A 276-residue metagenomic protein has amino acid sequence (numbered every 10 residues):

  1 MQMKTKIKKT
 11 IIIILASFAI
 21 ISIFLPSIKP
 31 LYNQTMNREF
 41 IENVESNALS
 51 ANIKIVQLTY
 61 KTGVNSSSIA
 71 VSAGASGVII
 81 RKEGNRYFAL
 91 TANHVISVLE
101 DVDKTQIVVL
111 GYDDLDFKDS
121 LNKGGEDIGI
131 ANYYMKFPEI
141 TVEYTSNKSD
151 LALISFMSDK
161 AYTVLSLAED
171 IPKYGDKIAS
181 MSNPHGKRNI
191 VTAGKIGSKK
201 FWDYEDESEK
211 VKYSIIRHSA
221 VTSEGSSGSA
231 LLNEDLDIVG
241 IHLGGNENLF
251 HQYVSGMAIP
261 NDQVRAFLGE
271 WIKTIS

Functional and structural regions predicted by a protein language model:
M1-N65, V71-S72, I272-S276: N-terminal targeting leaders that route proteins to membranes or the secretory/organellar pathways
Y32-N33, F40-N43, K104-I128, I238-S276: C-terminal cap/linker of serine protease catalytic domains
E39-I41, T62-A92, V191-A193, G228 (+1 more regions): A conserved glycine-rich beta-strand in the N-terminal activation segment of trypsin-fold
L49-A51, I55-G63, M157-T163, I190-I275: Active-site region of chymotrypsin-like
N52-V56, S76-I80, F88-A92, V108 (+6 more regions): Soluble periplasmic/extracytoplasmic beta-strand elements of cell-envelope proteins
K82-S146, G244: Catalytic-histidine neighborhood of serine endopeptidases, predominantly the chymotrypsin-like S1/PA family
K82-Y87, G175, L231-D237: A glycine-centered beta-loop-beta connector
G129-F201, N233-E234, L243, S255: Serine endopeptidase catalytic core focused on the charge-relay Asp
